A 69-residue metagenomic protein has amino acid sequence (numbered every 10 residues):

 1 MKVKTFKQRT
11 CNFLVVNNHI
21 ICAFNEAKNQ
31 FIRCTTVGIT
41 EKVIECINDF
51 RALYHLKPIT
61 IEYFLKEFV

Functional and structural regions predicted by a protein language model:
M1-K2, K66-V69: Short intrinsically disordered terminal tails
K2-R9: Short, charged/polar N-terminal "headpieces" of proteins
C11-L65: Acidic, low-complexity, intrinsically disordered interaction modules
